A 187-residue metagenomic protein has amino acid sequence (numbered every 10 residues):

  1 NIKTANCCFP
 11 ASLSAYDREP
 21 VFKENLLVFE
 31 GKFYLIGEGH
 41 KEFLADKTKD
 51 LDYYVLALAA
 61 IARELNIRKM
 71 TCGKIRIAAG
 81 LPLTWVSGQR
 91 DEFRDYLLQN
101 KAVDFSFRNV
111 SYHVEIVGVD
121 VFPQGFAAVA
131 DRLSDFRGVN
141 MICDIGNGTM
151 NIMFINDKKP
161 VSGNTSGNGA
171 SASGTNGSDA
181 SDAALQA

Functional and structural regions predicted by a protein language model:
K3-I142, K158-Q186: Nucleotide/phosphate-binding catalytic cleft detector across ATP-hydrolyzing and phosphate-transferring enzymes
G146-N151: Ser/Thr-glycine-rich phosphate-binding loops at phosphate-binding pockets of nucleotides, nucleotide cofactors
I155: Short beta-strand-to-turn element immediately C-terminal to the catalytic PLP-Schiff-base lysine in fold type I
